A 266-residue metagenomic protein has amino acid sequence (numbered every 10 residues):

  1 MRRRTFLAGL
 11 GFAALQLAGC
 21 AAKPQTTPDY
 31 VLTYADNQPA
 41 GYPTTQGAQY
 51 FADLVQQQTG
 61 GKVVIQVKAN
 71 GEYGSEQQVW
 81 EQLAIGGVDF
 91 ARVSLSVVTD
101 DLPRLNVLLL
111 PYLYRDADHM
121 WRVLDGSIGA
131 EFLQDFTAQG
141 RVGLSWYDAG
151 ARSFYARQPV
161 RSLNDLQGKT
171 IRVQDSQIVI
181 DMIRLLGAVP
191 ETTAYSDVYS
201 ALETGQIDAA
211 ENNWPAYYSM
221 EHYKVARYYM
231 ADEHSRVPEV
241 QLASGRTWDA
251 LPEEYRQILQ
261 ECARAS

Functional and structural regions predicted by a protein language model:
R2-L7: N-terminal export leaders
A8-L15, A21-H119, I128, F136-S266: N-terminal secretory/targeting leader peptides
